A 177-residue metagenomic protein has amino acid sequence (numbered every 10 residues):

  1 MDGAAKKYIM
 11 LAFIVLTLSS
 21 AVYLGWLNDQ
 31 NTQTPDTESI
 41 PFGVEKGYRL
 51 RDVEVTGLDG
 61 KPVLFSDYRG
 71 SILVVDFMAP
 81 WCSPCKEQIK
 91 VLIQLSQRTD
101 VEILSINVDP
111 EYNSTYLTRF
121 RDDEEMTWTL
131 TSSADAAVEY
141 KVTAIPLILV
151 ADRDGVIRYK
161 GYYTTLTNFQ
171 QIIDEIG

Functional and structural regions predicted by a protein language model:
M1-L50, G177: N-terminal targeting signals for export/organelle localization
D52-L73: A short beta-strand-turn-helix
R69-G70, F77-Q94: Conserved redox-active cysteine motifs that mediate thiol-disulfide chemistry, especially di-cysteine Cys-X(1-2)-Cys
V74-V75, I103, I148: Hydrophobic beta-strand anchors of alpha/beta hydrolase catalytic cores
K86-E124, S132-E139: Structural microenvironment flanking redox-active thiols in thiol-disulfide oxidoreductases
D122-M126, S132-I176: Thiol/disulfide oxidoreductase modules built on the thioredoxin-like
